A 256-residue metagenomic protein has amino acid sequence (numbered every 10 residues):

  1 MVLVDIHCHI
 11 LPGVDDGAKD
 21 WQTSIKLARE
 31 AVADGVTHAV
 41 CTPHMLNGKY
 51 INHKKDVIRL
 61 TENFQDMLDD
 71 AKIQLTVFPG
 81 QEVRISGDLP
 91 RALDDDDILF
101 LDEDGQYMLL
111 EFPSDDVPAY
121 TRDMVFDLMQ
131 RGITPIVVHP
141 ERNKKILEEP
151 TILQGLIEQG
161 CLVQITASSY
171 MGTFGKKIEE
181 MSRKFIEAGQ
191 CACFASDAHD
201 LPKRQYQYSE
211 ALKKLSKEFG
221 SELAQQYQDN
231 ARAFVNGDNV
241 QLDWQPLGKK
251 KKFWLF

Functional and structural regions predicted by a protein language model:
M1-I73: An N-terminally biased module of ancient metal coordination in phosphate/nucleic-acid-related enzymes
V4-I6, V40-T42, F78-E82, I136-V138 (+2 more regions): Active-site neighborhood of phospho(di)ester-bond hydrolases with catalytic His/Asp-centered motifs
H9-L11, H44-M45, G80-R84, P113-D115 (+3 more regions): Active-site beta-loop-alpha junctions enriched in small/polar residues
V32, M129, I186-E187: Non-catalytic positions within long, well-ordered alpha-helices that form the structural scaffold/packing of enzyme
K49-R59, A71-T76, K203-N230: Short acidic, glycine/proline-enriched helix-loop-strand junctions
I51-Q164, L242-F256: Extended substrate/RNA-proximal surfaces in nucleic-acid metabolism proteins
Q190-Y206: Short acidic/histidine-rich active-site segments
L212-F256: Mid-to-C-terminal alpha-helical segments outside catalytic/metal-binding sites
